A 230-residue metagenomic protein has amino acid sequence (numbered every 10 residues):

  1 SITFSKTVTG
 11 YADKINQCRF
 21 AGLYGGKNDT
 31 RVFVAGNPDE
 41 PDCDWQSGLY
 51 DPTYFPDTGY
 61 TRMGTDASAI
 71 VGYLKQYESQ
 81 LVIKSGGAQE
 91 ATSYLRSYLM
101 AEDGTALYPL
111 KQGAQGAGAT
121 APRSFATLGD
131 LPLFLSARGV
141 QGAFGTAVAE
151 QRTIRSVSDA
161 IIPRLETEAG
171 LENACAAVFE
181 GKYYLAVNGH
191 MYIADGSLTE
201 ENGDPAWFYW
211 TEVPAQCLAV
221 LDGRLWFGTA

Functional and structural regions predicted by a protein language model:
S1-T30, Y60: Disordered, low-complexity "stalk" and linker segments at domain junctions of extracellular and cell-surface proteins
T3-T9, D57-T58, V187-M191, G223: Generic structural signal for short, solvent-exposed loop/turn connectors between secondary structure elements
K6, K14, C18, R62-M63 (+3 more regions): Surface-exposed charge patches in extracellular/virion surface proteins
K27, G36-P41, P56-S68, K75: Alpha-solenoid helical-repeat scaffolds
T30, V34, G142: Carboxylate-rich, polar loop motifs that coordinate divalent cations or form catalytic acidic clusters
A35-G59, G87, A91-E102: Beta-propeller domains
A69-A230: Beta-sheet-dominated scaffold domains
